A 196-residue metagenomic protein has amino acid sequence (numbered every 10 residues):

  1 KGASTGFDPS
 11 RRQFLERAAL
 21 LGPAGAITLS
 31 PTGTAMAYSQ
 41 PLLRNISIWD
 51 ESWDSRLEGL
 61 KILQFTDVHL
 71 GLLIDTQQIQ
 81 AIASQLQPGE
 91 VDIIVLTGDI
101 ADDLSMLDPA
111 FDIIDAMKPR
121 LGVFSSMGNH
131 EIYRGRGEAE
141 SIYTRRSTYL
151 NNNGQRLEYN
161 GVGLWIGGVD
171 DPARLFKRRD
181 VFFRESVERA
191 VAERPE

Functional and structural regions predicted by a protein language model:
G2-G25: N-terminal secretory signal peptides and thylakoid transit peptides that target proteins across membranes
T5-S10, Y38-S39, Q64-D67, F111-I113: Short N-terminal helix-initiation segments at or just after the protein's N-terminus
G25-S52, L72-L73: Hydrophobic alpha-helical transmembrane segments in integral membrane proteins
W53-E196: Soluble catalytic domains of enzymes that build or remodel membrane lipids, polysaccharides, and related
